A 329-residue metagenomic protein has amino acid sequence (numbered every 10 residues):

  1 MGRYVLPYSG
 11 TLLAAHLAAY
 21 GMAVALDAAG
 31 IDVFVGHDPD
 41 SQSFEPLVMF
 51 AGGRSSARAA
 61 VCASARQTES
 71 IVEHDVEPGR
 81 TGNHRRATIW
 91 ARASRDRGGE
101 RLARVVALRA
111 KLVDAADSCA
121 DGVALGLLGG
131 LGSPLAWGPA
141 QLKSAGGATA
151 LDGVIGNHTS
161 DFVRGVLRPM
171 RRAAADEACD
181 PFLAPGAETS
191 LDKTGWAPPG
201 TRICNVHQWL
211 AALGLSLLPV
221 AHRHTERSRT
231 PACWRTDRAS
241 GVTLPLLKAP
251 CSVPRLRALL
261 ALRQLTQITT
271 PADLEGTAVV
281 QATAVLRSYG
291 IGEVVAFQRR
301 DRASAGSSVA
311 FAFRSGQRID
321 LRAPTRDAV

Functional and structural regions predicted by a protein language model:
M1-R171, A187, D192, P219 (+4 more regions): Conserved small-residue
G2, L13, L17, P199-R202 (+4 more regions): Elongated scaffolding segments in large macromolecular assemblies, built predominantly from amphipathic alpha-helices
T149-R227, P231-W234, L247: Extended amphipathic alpha-helical scaffold segments
